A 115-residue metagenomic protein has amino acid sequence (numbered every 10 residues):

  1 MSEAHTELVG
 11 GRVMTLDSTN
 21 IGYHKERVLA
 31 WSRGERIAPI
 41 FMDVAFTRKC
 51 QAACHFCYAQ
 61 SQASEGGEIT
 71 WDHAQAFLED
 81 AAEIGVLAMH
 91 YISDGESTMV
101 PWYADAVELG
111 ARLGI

Functional and structural regions predicted by a protein language model:
S2-E3: C-terminal accessory region of radical SAM enzymes
T6-I115: Conserved alpha-helical substructure of the radical SAM core
